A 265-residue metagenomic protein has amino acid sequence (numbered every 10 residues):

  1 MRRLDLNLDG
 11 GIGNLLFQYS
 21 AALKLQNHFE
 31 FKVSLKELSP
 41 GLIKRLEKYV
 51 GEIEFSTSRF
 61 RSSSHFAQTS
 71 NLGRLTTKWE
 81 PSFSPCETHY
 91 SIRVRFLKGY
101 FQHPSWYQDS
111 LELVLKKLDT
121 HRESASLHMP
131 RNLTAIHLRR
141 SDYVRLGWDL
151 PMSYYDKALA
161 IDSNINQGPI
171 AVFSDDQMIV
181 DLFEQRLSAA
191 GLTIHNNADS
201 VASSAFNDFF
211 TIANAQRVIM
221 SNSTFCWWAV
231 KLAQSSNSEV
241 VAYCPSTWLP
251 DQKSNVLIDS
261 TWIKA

Functional and structural regions predicted by a protein language model:
M1-D5: Extreme N-terminal starter segment of soluble prokaryotic enzymes
N7, I136-H137, F173, P245: Short hydrophobic segments within beta-strands
N7-F17, R145-G147: A short, glycine/small-residue-rich beta-strand->loop->alpha-helix junction that serves as a flexible
I12, N166-Q252: Donor-binding and catalytic core of enzymes assembling or modifying cell-surface/extracellular glycoconjugates
Q18-L25: Short amphipathic alpha-helix
L38-Q167: Secretory-pathway luminal glycosyltransferase catalytic domains
W248-A265: Leloir-type glycosyltransferase catalytic cores
